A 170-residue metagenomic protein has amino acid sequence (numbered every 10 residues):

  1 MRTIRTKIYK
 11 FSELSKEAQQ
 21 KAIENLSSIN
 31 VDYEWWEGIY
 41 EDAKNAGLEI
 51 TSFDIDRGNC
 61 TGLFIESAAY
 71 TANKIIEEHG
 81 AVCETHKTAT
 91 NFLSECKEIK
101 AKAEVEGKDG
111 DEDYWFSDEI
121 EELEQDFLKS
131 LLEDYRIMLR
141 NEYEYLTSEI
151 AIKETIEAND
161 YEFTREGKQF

Functional and structural regions predicted by a protein language model:
M1-F170: Alpha-helical propensity feature that highlights long, continuous alpha-helices across diverse contexts
